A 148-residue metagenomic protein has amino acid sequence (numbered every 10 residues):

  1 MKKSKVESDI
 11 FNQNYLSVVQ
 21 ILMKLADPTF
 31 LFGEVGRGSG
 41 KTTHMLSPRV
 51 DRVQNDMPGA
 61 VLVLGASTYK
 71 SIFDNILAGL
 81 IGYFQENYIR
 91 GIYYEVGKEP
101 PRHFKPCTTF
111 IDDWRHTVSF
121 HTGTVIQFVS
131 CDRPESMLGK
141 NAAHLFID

Functional and structural regions predicted by a protein language model:
M1-D148: Phosphate/NTP-binding elements of NTP-utilizing enzymes
